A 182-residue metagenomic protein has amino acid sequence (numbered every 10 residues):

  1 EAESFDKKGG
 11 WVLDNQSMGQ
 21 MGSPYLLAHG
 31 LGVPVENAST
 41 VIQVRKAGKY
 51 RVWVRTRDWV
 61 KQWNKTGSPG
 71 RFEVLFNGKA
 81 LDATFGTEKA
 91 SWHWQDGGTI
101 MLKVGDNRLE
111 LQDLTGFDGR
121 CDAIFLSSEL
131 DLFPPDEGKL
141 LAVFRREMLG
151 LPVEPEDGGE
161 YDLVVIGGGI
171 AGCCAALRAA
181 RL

Functional and structural regions predicted by a protein language model:
E1-P155: Extracytoplasmic
D157-A171: Beta1/beta-strand and adjacent pyrophosphate-binding region of the FAD-binding site in flavoprotein oxidoreductases
A176-L177: Generic hydrophobic/aromatic pocket-lining and core-packing "Φ" positions
A180-L182: Glycine-rich FAD pyrophosphate-binding loop
